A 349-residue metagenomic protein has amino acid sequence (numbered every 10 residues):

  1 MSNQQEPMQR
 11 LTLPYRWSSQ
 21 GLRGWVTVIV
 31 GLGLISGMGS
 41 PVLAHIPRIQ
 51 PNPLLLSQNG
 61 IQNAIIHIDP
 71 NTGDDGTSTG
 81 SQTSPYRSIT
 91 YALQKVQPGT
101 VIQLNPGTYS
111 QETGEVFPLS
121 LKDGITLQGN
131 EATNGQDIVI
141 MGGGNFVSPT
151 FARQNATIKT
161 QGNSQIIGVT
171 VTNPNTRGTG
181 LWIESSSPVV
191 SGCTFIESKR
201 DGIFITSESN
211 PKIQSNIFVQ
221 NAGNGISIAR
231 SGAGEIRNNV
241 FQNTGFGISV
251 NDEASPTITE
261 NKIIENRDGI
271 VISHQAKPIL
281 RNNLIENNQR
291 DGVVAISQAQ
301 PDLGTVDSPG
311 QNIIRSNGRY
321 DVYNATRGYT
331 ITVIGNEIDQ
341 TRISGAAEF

Functional and structural regions predicted by a protein language model:
P41-I89: Right-handed parallel beta-helix/beta-solenoid
H45, N283, A295-F349: Leucine-rich solenoid repeat scaffolds
T90-L93, P98-T126, E131-N134, G144: N-terminal extracellular ligand-recognition/capping segment immediately after the signal peptide
L104, T126-Q128, S164-G168, P188-S191 (+6 more regions): All-beta strand scaffolds that present successive hydrophobic residues in beta-strands
T113-V116, D137, N175-L181, K199-T206 (+6 more regions): Short glycine/acidic-rich loop motifs that flank beta-strands on beta-rich extracellular proteins
G124-N175, I314-S316: Right-handed parallel beta-helix/beta-spiral solenoid domain characteristic of secreted/periplasmic
Q165-E235, V240: Right-handed parallel beta-helix
